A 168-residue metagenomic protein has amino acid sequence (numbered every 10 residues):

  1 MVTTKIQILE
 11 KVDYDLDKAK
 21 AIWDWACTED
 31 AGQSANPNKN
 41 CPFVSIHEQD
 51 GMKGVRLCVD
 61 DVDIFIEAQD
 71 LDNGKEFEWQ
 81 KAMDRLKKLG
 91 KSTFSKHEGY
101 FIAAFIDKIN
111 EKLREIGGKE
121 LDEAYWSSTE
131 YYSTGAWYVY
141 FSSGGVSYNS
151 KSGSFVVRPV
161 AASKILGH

Functional and structural regions predicted by a protein language model:
M1-V2, L166-H168: Short intrinsically disordered terminal tails
V2-K91, E123, G135, K151 (+1 more regions): Extracellular adhesion/carbohydrate-recognition regions
F77-S92, K96-G153, V160-S163, G167: An exposed tryptophan-centered "aromatic clamp" motif
